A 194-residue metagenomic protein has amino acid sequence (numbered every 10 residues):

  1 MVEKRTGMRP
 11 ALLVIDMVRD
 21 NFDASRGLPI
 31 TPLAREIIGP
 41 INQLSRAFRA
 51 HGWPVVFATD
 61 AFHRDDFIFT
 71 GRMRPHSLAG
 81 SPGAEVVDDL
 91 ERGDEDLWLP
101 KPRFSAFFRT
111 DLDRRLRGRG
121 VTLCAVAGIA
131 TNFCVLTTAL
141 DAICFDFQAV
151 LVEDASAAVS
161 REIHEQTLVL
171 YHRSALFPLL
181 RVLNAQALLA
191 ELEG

Functional and structural regions predicted by a protein language model:
M1-A11, R46-A47, H51, P75-G194: Active-site-adjacent betaalpha module
M1-E3, I37-L44, F62-F69, D89-E91: Short N-terminal helix-initiation segments at or just after the protein's N-terminus
M8, R26-D60: A short alpha/beta connector and helix-capping loop motif
L12-M17: N-terminal nucleotide-binding beta1-loop-alpha1 segment
D20, H63-D65, A158: Active-site loop signature of alpha/beta-hydrolase-fold enzymes
A24-L28, I68-G71: Short acidic, glycine/proline-rich loop/turn micro-motifs
P54-V55, D60-R74: Early exported N-terminus immediately downstream of N-terminal targeting peptides
